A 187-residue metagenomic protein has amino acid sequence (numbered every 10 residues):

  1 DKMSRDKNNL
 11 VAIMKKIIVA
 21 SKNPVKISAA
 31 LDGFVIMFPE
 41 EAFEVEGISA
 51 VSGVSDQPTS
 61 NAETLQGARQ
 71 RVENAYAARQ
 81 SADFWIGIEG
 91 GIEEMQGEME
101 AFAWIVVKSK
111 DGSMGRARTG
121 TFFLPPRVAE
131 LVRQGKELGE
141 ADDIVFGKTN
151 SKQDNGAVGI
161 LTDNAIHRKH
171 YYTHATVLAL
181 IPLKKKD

Functional and structural regions predicted by a protein language model:
D1-I13, G159: N-terminal amphipathic/basic-hydrophobic helices that include classical n-h-c signal peptides and signal-anchor
D6-N9, P39, I86, P125: Serine/threonine-rich low-complexity intrinsically disordered regions
M14, K186-D187: SAM-dependent methyltransferases
M14-S81: N-terminal polybasic phosphate/anion-binding patch
D56-K185: Anionic-ligand binding patches
